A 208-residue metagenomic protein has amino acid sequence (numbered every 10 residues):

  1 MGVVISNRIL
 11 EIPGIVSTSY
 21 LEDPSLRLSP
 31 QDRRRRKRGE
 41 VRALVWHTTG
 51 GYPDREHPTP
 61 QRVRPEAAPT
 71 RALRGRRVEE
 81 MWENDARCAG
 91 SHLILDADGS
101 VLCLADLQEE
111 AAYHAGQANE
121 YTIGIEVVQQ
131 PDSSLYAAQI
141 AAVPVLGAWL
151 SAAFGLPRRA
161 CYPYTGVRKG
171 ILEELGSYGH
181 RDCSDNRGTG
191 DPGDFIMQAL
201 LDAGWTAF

Functional and structural regions predicted by a protein language model:
M1-A115, G188: N-terminal catalytic cores of peptidoglycan-degrading enzymes
M1-E22, R33-R38, P131-F208: Basic/polar, cationic surfaces and motifs that engage anionic cell-wall and phosphate/carboxylate ligands
A43, E120-T122, G176: Structural motif
T49-G50, L107, A118-S133, A148 (+2 more regions): Cell-envelope and extracellular/periplasmic
T59-Q61, G116-E120, A137-A138, P192: Surface-exposed beta-strand edges and their flanking turn/coil or helix-capping segments
A89, I123, Y178: Short glycine-rich loop/turn motifs that provide flexible caps or phosphate-binding loops at active sites
